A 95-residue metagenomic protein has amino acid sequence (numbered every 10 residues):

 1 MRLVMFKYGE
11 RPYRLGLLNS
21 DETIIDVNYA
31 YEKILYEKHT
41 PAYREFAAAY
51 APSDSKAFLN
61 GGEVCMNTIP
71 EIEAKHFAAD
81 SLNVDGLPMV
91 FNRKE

Functional and structural regions predicted by a protein language model:
M1-E95: N-terminal non-catalytic cap/leader segment that marks the start of a structured domain
